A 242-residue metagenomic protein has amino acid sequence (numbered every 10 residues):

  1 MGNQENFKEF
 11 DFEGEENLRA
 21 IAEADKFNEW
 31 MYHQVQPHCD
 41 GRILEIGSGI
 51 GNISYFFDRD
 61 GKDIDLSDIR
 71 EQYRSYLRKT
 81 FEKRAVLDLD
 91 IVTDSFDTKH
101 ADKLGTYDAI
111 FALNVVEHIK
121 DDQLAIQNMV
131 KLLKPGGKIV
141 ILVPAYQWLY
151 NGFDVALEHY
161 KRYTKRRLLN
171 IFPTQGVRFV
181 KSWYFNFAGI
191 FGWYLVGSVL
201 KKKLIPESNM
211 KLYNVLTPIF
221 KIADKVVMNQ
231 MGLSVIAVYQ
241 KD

Functional and structural regions predicted by a protein language model:
M1, D90-S95, L133, V140-Q147: Short N-terminal secondary-structure initiator segments
M1-G2, L44, L132-K134, D242: Non-catalytic N-terminal targeting/anchoring module and adjacent flexible stem/linker that precedes the structured
M1-L113, Q123-I126, Q230-V235: Conserved N-terminal segment of class I S-adenosyl-L-methionine
E9-W30, H38, N52, A109 (+2 more regions): S-adenosyl-L-methionine-dependent methyltransferase catalytic module, highlighting the catalytic core
D58-R59, K131-P135: Glycosyltransferases and closely related glycan-assembly transferases that use nucleotide-activated donors
D63, K241-D242: Active-site-proximal region of nucleotide-activated glycan assembly enzymes, centered on histidine/acidic-rich loops
N114-H118: A short His-aromatic
